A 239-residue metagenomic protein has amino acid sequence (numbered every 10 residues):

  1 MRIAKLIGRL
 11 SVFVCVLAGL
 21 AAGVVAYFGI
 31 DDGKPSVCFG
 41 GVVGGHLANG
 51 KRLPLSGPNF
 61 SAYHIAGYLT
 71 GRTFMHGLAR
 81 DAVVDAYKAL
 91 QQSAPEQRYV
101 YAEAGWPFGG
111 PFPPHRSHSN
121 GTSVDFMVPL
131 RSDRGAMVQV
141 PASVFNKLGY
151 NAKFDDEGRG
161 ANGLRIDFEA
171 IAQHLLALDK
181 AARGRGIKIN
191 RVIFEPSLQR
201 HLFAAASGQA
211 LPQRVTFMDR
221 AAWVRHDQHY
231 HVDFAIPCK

Functional and structural regions predicted by a protein language model:
M1-L17: N-terminal Sec-pathway targeting helices
L17-P35: Membrane-interface motif at the C-terminal end of an N-terminal transmembrane signal
F28, R134-K239: Catalytic cores and adjacent binding grooves of peptidoglycan-active enzymes
S36-Y101, D167-A177, A181-R183, K188-I189: Active-site acidic/histidine clusters and adjacent loop/turn architecture that either coordinate catalytic ions
A82-P113, R191-F217: Extended, low-complexity, intrinsically disordered C-terminal regulatory tails of eukaryotic serine/threonine kinases
A94-E96, S119-S123, I187, D227-H229: Extracytoplasmic
G110-H115, A136-V140: Short, conserved acidic/polar surface loops in the N-terminal third of protein domains
H115-P129: Short, surface-exposed glycine/acidic/tryptophan-bearing loops
